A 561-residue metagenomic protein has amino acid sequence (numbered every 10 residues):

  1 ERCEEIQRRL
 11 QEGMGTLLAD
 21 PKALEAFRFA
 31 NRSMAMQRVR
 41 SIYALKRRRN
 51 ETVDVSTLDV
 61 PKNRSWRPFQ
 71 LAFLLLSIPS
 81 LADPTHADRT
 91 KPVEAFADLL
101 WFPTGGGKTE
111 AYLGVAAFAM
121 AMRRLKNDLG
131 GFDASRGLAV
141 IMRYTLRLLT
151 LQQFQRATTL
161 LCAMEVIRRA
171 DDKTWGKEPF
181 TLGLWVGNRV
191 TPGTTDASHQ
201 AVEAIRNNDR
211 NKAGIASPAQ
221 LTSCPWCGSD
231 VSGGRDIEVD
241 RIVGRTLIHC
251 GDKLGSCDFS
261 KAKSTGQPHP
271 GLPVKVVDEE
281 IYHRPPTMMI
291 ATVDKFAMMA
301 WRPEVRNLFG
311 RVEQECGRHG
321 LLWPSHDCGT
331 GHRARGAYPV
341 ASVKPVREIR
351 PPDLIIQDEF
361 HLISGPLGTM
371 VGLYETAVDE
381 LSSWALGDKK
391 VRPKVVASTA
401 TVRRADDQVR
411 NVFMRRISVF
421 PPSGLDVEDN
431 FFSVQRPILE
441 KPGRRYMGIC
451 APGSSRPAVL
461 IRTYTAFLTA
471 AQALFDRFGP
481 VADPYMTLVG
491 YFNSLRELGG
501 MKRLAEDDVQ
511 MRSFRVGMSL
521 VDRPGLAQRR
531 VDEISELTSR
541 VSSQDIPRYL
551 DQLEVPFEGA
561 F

Functional and structural regions predicted by a protein language model:
R8, T16, D20-L24, R28-P68 (+12 more regions): Conserved C-terminal RecA-like helicase domain
A95-A97, A119-Q155, V166-A170, G176-E178 (+4 more regions): Conserved SF1/SF2 helicase motif Ia
L100-T109, L146, E359-L367, V378-Q408 (+1 more regions): Conserved helicase ATPase motor motifs in RecA-like P-loop NTPase domains
T109-M122, F154, V371-E375: Motif I (Walker A/P-loop) of helicase-class P-loop NTPases
R136-E165, G183-V190, A291-W301, A400-D406 (+1 more regions): Conserved Walker A/P-loop ATP-binding site and its immediately adjacent core in helicase/helicase-like ATPase domains
L149-I205, P225-V231, T246-P270, E304-L308 (+2 more regions): Conserved helix-turn-beta segment of the N-terminal RecA-like "Helicase ATP-binding" lobe in SF1/SF2 helicases
N188, T195-T222, P393, V402-D508: Conserved interdomain linker/interface between the two RecA-like ATPase lobes of SF2 helicase motors
P286, D294, L308-G331, V346-W384: SF2 helicase catalytic motif II
